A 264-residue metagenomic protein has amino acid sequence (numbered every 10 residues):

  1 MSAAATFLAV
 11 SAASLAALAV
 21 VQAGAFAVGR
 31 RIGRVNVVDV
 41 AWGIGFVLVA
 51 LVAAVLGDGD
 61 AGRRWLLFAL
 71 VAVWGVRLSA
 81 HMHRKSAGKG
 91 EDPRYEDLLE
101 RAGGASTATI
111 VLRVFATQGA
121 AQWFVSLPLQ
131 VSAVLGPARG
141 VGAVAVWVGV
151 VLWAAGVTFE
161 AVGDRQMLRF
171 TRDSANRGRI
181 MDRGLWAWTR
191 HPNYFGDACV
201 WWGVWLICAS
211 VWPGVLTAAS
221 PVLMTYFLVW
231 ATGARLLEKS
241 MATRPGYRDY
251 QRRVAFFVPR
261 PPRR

Functional and structural regions predicted by a protein language model:
M1-T6, A27-G33, M181: Short juxtamembrane and helix-loop transition motifs at transmembrane-helix boundaries in membrane proteins
T6, V10-Q22, G45-L78, Q122-Q166 (+1 more regions): Hydrophobic transmembrane alpha-helices
S11, L15, G29-V38: A short N-terminal beta->alpha junction/helix N-cap motif
A23-R34, S79-S86: C-terminal ends of transmembrane helices
A27-V28, L98, M241, Y250: Broad structural signal for hydrophobic residues in well-ordered alpha-helices, predominantly aliphatic
I32-F46, G90-V114, R179-W186, F256: Juxtamembrane helix-capping/reentrant segments at transmembrane boundaries
R63-G103: A basic- and aromatic-enriched beta-loop-alpha substructure that forms the phosphate/nucleotide- and DNA/RNA-contacting
V114-A121: Active-site pocket-lining segments that scaffold enzyme catalytic pockets across diverse folds
